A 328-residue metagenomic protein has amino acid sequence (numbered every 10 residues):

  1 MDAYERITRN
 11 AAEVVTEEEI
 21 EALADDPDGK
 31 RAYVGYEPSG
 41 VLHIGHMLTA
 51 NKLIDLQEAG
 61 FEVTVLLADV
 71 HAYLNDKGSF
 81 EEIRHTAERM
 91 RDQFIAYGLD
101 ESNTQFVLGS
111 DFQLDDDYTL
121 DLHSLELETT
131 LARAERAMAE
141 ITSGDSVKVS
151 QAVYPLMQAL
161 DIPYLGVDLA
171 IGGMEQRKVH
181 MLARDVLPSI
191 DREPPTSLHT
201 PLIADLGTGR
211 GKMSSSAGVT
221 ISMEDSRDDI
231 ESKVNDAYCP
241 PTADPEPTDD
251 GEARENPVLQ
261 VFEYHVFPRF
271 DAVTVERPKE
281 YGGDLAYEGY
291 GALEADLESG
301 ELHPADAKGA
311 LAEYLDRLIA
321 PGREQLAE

Functional and structural regions predicted by a protein language model:
M1-N10, E328: Haloarchaeal acidic low-complexity proteome signature biased toward cell-envelope/secretome components but also
A11-D76, L169-R177, A183: N-terminal catalytic cores of NTP/NDP-binding nucleotidyl/phosphoryl-transfer enzymes
A12-T16, V107, I221-M223: Short acidic-hydrophobic, aromatic-tinged amphipathic segments that line or gate anion-handling sites
H43, F94, R210: Divalent metal-coordination and catalytic microenvironments
L67-D76, F80, T200-G207: Short connector loops at secondary-structure junctions
D76-G78, D117-D121, T208-R210: Short acidic, glycine/serine/threonine-rich loops at helix termini
E81-T196: Divalent-metal (Mg2+/Mn2+/Ca2+)-assisted nucleotide/phosphate chemistry catalytic cores
K178-E328: Conserved nucleotide- and phosphate/pyrophosphate-binding catalytic cores in adenylate/nucleotidyl-handling enzymes
